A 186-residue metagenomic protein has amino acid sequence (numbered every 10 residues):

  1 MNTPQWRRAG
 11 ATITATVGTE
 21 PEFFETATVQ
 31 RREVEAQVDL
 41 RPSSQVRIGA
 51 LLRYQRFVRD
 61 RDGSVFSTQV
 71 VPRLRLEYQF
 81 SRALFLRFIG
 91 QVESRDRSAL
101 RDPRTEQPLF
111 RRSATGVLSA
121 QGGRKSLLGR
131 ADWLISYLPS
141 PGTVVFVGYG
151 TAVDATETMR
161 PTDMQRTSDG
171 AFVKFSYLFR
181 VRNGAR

Functional and structural regions predicted by a protein language model:
N2-R186: Exposed, low-structure sequence patches enriched in small/polar residues
